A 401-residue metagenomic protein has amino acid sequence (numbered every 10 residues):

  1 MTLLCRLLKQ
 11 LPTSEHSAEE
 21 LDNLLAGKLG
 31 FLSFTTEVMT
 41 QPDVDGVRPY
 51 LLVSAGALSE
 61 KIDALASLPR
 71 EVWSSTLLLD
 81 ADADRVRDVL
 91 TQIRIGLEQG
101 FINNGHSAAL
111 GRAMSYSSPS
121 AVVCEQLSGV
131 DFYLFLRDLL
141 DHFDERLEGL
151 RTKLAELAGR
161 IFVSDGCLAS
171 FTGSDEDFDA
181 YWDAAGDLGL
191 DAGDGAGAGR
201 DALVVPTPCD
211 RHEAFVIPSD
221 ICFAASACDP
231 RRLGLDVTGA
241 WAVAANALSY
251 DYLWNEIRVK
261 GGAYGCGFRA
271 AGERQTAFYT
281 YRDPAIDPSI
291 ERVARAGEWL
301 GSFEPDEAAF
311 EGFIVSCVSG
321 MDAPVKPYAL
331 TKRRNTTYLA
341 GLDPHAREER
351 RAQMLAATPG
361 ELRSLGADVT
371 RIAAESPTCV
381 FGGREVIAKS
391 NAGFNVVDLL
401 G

Functional and structural regions predicted by a protein language model:
M1-D144, S164-G173, F223-V243, L253-P359 (+1 more regions): M16 family metallopeptidases and their MPP-like homologs
L7-L8, L25, L29, W73 (+4 more regions): Hydrophobic, Leu/Ile/Phe/Ala-enriched alpha-helical segments that form helix-helix packing faces
E145-K153: Short linear interaction motifs
T152-R160, G166-L168, H212-A214, L253-W254 (+2 more regions): Generic recognition of flexible, low-complexity loop/linker segments
L168-A225, R232, V386-G401: An aromatic/glycine/proline-enriched structural segment found at the starts of mature extracellular/organellar domains
A356-G401: In a subset of proteins, long, contiguous C-terminal domains/tails are tracked
